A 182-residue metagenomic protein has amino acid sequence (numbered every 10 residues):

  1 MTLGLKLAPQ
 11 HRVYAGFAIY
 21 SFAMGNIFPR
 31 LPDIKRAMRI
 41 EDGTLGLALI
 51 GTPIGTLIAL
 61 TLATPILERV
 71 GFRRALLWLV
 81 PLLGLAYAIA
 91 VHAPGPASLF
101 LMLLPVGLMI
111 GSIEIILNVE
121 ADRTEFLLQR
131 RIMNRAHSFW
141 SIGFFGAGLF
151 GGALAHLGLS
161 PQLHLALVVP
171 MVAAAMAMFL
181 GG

Functional and structural regions predicted by a protein language model:
T2-R36, L104-L108: Pair of pore-lining "gating" transmembrane helices in MFS-fold secondary transporters
P53-I54, S141-G146: Short hydrophobic/small-residue motifs within alpha-helical transmembrane segments of multi-pass transporter-like
A59-F72, A155: Helix-to-loop junctions at the C-terminal end of transmembrane segments in multipass secondary transporters
R73-L76, V80: Primarily marks hydrophobic transmembrane alpha-helices of the MFS/SLC 12-helix fold
P81-P94: C-terminal ends and interior cores of transmembrane alpha-helices in multi-pass membrane transporters/permeases
V91-L103: Helix-loop junctions at membrane interfaces in 12-TM secondary transporters
G111-L127: Intracellular juxtamembrane helix-capping segments at the cytosolic ends of symmetry-related transmembrane helices
L163-G181: Symmetry-related core transmembrane helices of the 12-TM Major Facilitator Superfamily/SLC fold
